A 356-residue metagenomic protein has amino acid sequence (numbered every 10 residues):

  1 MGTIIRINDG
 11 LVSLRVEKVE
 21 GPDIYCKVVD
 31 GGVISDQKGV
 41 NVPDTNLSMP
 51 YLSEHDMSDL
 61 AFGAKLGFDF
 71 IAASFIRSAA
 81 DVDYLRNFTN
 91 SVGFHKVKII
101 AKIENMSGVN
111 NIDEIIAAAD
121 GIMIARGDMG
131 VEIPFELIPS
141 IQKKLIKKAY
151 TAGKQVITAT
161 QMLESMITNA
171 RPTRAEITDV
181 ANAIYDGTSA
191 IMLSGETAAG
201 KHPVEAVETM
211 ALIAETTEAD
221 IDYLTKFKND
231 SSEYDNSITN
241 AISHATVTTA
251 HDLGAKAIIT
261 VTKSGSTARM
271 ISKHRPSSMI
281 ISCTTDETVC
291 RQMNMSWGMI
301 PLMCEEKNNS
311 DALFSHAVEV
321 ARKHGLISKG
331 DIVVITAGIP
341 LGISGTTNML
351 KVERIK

Functional and structural regions predicted by a protein language model:
M1-K356: Non-catalytic helical/linker scaffolds that mediate oligomerization, partner binding, and domain coupling around large
